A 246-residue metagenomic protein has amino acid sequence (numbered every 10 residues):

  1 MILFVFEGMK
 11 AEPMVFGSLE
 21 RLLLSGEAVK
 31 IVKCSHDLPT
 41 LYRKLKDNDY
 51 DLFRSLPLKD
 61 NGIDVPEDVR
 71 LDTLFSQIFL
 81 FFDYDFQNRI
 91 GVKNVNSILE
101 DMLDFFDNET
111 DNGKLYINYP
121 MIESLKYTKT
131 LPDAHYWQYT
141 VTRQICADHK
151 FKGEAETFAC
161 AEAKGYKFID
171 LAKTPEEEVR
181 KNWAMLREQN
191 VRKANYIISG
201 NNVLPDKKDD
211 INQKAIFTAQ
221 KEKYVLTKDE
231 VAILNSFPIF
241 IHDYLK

Functional and structural regions predicted by a protein language model:
M1-L3: Extreme N-terminal starter segment of soluble prokaryotic enzymes
G8-P13: Short acidic, Gly/Ser-rich segments with clustered Asp/Glu that frequently serve as metal-coordination loops in enzyme
M14-C34, P39-D47, D60-K246: C-terminal accessory helical subdomains adjacent to catalytic cores in phosphodiester- and nucleotide-handling enzymes
F53-R54: Membrane-interface amphipathic segments in extracytoplasmic regions
